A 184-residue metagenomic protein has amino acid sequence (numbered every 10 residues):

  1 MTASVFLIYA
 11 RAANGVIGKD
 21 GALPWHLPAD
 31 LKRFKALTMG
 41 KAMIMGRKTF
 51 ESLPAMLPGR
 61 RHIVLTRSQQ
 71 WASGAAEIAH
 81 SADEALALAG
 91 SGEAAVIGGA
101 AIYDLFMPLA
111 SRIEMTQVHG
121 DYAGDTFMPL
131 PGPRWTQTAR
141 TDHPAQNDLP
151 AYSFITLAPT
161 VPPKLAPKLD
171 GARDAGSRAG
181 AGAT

Functional and structural regions predicted by a protein language model:
T2-V161: Flexible, gly/pro- and Lys/Arg-enriched active-site loops
H143, G171-A175: Short linear motifs in intrinsically disordered/low-complexity regions
L157, L169, T184: SAM/dcSAM-binding transferase cores
G176-S177, A181-G182: Short, intrinsically disordered C-terminal tails of secreted or membrane-associated proteins
